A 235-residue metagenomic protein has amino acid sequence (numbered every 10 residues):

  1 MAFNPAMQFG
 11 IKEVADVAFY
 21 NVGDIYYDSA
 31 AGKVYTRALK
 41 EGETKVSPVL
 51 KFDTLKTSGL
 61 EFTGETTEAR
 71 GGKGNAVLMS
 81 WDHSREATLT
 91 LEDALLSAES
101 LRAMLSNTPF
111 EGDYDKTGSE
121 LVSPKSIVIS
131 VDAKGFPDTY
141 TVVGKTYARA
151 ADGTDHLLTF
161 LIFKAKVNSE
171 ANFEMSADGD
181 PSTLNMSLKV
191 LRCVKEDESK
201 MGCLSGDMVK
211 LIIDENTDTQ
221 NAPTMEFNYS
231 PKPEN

Functional and structural regions predicted by a protein language model:
A2-N235: Signature of extracytoplasmic/envelope-associated structural regions
